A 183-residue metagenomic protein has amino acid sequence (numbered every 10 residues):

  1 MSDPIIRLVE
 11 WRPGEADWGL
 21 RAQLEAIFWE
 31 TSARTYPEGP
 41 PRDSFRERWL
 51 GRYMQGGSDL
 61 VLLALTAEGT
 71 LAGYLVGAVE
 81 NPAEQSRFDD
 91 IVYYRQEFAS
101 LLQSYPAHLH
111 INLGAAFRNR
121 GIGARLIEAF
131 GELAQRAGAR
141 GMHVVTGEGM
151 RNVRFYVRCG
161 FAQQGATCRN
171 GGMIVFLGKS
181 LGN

Functional and structural regions predicted by a protein language model:
M1-A22, E30, N183: Conserved N-terminal entry element of GNAT/NAT acetyltransferase domains
F28, E38-V61, T66-A67, V76: Active-site rim helix/loop that mediates acceptor-substrate recognition in acyltransferases
D59-L63, Y74, H110, I174-F176: Short hydrophobic/aromatic beta-strand element in the GNAT-like acyltransferase core that lines or flanks the acyl-donor
G69-G73, R151: Glycine-rich acetyl-CoA-binding "A-motif" of GNAT/NAT acetyltransferases
V76-I111: Conserved acyl-donor/pantetheine-binding loop and adjacent beta-alpha core of acyl/acetyltransferases and related
Y94, R140, T146-V153, V157-C159 (+1 more regions): C-terminal "cap" of GNAT-fold acetyltransferases
Y105-A107, I111, L133-G147: Conserved GNAT acetyl-CoA-binding A-motif
H110, N119-L133, V157-R158: Conserved acetyl-CoA-binding loop-helix of GNAT-fold acetyltransferases
